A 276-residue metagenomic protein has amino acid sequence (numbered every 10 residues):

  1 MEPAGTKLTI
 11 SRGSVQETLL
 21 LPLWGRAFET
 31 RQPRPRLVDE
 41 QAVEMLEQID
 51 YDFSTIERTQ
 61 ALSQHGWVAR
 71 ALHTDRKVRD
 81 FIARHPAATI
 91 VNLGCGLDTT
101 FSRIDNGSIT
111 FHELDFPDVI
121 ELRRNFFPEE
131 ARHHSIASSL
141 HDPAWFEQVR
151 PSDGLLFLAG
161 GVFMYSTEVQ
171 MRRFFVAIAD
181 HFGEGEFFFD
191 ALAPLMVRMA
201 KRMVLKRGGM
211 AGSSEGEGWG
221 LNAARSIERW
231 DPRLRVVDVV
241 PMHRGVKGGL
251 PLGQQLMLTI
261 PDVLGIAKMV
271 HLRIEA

Functional and structural regions predicted by a protein language model:
M1-V91, C95-I136, F146-S152: Rossmann-like AdoMet
F157-L158: A conserved beta-strand element that flanks and buttresses the S-adenosyl-L-methionine
Y165-H181: A short, conserved alpha-helix within the catalytic core of class I
H181-P194: Conserved beta-strand signature within the Rossmann-like core of class I S-adenosyl-L-methionine
L192-V197, M242: Short "lid" loop at the C-terminus of a central beta-strand within the Rossmann-like core of SAM-dependent
R198-S214: Short, glycine-/aromatic-enriched active-site segment of Class I SAM-dependent methyltransferases
S214-P241: Short alpha-helix
G245, G249-A276: Core SAM-dependent methyltransferase catalytic element
